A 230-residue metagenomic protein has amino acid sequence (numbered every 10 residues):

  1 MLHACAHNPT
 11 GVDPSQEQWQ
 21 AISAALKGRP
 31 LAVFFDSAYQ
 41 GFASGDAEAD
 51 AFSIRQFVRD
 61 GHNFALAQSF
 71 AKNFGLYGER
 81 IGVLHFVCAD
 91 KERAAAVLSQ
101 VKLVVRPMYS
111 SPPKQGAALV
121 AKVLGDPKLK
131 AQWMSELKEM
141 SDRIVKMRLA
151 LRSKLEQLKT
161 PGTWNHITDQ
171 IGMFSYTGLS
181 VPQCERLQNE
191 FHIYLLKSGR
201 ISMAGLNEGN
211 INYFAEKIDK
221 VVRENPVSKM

Functional and structural regions predicted by a protein language model:
M1-F42: Active-site phosphate-binding strand-loop segment of PLP-dependent enzymes
E17-A24, F52, Q56, A150 (+1 more regions): Alpha-helical scaffolding segments of alpha/beta enzyme cores, especially the outer helices of TIM-barrel or partial
V33, F64, Y194-L195: Hydrophobic beta-strand scaffold residues
D50-G61, L187: Short, electropositive alpha-helical surface patch
R59-L137: Conserved core segment of the aminotransferase class I/II
Q132-E190: Conserved PLP-binding catalytic core of the aspartate aminotransferase-like
L179-M230: PLP-dependent enzyme catalytic core of the Aspartate aminotransferase-like
